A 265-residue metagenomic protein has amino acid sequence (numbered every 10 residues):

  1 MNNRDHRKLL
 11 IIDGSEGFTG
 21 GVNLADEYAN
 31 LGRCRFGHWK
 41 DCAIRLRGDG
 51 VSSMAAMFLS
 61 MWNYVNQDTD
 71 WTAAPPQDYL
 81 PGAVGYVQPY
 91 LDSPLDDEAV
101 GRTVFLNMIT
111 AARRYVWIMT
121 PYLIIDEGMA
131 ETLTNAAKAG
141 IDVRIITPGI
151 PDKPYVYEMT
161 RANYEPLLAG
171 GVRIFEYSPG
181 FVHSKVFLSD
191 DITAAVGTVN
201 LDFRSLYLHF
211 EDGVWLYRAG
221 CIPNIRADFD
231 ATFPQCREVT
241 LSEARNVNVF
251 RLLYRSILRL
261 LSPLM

Functional and structural regions predicted by a protein language model:
M1-M265: Charged, low-complexity intrinsically disordered terminal segments
